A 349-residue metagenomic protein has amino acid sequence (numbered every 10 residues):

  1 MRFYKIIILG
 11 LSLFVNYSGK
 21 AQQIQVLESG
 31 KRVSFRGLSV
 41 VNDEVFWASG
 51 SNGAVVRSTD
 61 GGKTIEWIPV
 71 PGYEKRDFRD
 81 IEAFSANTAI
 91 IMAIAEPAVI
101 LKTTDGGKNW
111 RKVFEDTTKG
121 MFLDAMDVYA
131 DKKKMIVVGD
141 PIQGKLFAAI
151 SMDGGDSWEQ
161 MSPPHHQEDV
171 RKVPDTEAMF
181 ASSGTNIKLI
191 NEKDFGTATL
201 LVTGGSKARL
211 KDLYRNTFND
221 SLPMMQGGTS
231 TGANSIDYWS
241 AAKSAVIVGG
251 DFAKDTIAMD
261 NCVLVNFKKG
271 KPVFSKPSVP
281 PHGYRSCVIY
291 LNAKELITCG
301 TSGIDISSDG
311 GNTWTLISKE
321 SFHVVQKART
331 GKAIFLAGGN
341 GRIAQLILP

Functional and structural regions predicted by a protein language model:
M1-Q23: Bacterial Sec-dependent N-terminal signal peptides
Q22-P349: Residue-level hotspots at or immediately adjacent to binding/recognition sites across diverse folds
